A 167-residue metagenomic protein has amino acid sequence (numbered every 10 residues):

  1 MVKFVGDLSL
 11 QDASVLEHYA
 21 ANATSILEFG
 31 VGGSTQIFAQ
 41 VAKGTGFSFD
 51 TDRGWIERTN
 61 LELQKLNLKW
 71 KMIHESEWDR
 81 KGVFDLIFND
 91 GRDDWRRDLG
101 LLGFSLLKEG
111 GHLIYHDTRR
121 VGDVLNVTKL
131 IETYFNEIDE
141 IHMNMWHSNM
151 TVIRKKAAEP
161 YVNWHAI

Functional and structural regions predicted by a protein language model:
M1: Active-site-proximal helix-loop elements at catalytic-domain edges
V5-W78: SAM cofactor-binding core of SAM-dependent methyltransferases, primarily the Rossmann-like beta-alpha-beta module
A13, Q40, L63, F88 (+1 more regions): N-terminal, helix-rich and Lys/Arg-enriched segments in bacterial and organellar proteins
I26, D85-I87: Receiver (REC) domain switch-region micro-motif
S48, M72-H74, F88, D139-H142: Structural signal for conserved beta-strand scaffold positions within catalytic alpha/beta enzyme cores
W55, W78, L86, D93-I167: C-terminal substrate-binding/active-site "lid" region of AdoMet-derived donor-dependent transferases
K71-I73, R92-W95: Catalytic cores of transferase enzymes with a strong primary signal for eukaryotic protein kinases
